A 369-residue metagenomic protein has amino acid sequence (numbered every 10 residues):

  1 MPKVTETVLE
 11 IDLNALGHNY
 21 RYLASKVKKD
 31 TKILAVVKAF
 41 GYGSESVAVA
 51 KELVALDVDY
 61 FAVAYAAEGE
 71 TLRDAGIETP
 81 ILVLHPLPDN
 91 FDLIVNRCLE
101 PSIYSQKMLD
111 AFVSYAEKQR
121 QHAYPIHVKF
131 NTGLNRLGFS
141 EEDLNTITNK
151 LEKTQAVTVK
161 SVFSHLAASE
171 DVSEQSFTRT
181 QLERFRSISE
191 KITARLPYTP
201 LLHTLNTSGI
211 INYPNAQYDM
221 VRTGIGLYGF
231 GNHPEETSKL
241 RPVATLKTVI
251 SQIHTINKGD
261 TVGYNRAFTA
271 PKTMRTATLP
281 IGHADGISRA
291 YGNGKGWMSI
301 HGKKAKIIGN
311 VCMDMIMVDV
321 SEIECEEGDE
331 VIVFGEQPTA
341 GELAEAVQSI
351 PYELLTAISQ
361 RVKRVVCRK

Functional and structural regions predicted by a protein language model:
P2-E10, A15-H18, S25, T31-L201: Active-site-proximal beta-alpha core segment in soluble small-molecule metabolic enzymes
P2-L13, G17, A67-E68, P86-D89 (+3 more regions): Active-site anion/phosphate-binding pocket segments in diverse small-molecule metabolic enzymes
